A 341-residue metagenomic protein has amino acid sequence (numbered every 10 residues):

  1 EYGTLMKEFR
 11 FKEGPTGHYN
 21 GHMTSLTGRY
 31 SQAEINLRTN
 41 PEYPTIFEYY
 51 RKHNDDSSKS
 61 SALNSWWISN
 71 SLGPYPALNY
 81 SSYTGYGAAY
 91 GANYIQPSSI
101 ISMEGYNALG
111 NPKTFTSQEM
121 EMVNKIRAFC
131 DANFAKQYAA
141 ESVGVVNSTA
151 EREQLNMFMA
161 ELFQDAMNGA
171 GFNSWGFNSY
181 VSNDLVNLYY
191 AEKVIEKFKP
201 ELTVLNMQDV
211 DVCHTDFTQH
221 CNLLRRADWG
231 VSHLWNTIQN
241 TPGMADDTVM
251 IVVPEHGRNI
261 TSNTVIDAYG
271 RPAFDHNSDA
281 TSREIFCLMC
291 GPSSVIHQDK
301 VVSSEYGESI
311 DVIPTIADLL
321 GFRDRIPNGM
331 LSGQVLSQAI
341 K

Functional and structural regions predicted by a protein language model:
E1-K52: Active-site nucleophile/metal-coordination loop of metallo-enzymes that catalyze phosphate/sulfate and related
E8, T24-L26, N64-S69, E201-N206 (+3 more regions): Structural recognition of the beta-strand scaffold that forms the well-ordered cores of secreted hydrolase catalytic
F11-K12, Q32-R38, G176-V181, K193 (+2 more regions): Second-shell loop/turn segments in exported
N20-G28, F274-L320: Substrate-binding rim/cap in mid-to-C-terminal beta-strand-loop elements of soluble/periplasmic
A33-R152: A contiguous, mid-domain pocket- or channel-lining segment that forms the substrate-recognition surface
F47-D55, S293, V302-Q338: Non-catalytic, well-ordered alpha-helical segments in soluble enzyme domains
Y80-S81, D165-W175, L188-H233: Active-site His/acidic residue clusters
D228-A273: Metal-dependent active-site segment of extracytoplasmic phospho-/sulfohydrolases and closely related
